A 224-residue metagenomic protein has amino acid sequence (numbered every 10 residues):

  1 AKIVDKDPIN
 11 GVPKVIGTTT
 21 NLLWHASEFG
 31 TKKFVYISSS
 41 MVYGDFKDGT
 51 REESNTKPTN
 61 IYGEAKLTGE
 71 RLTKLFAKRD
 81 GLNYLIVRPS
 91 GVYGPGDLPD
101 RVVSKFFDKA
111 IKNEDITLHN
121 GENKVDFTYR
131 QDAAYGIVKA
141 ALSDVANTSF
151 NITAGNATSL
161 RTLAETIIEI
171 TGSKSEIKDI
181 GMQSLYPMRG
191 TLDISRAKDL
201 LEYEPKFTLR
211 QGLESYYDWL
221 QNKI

Functional and structural regions predicted by a protein language model:
A1-K14: NAD(P)H-binding glycine-rich loop region in Rossmannoid oxidoreductase-like domains and their noncatalytic homologs
V4-D5, Y84-G91, F106-T128, N151-T153: A conserved pocket-lining segment of Rossmann-fold NAD(P)-dependent short-chain dehydrogenase/reductase
T20-I61: Conserved Rossmann-fold NAD(P)-dependent oxidoreductase catalytic core, especially the SDR/UDP-sugar
Y43-G44, N60-I61, L85-V102: Flexible, glycine-rich beta-alpha linker
D45, K57-L85, I111: Active-site Tyr-X1-5-Lys
L67, V92-K105, K112-E114, R130-Q131 (+3 more regions): Glycine/proline-rich active-site loop of Rossmann-fold NAD(P)-dependent oxidoreductases
N120, N147-F150, S159-A164, G172-R189 (+1 more regions): C-terminal "lid/loop" region of Rossmann-like NAD(P)-dependent oxidoreductases
L209-I224: Amphipathic terminal alpha-helices
